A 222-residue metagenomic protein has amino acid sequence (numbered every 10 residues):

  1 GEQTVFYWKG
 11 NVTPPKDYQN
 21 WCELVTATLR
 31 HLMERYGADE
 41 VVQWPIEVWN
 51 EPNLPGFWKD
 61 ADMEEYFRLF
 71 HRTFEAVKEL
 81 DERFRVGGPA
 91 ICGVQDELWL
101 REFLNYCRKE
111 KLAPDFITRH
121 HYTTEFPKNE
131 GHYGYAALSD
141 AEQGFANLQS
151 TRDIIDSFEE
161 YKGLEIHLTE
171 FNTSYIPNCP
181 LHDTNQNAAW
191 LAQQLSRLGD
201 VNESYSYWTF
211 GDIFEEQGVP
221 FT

Functional and structural regions predicted by a protein language model:
G1-T4, V219-F221: Short, flexible, mixed-charge acidic loops at enzyme active sites
E2-S150, I176-Q193: Active-site cleft segment of glycoside hydrolase catalytic domains centered on the general acid/base Glu
M33, K78, D156, G199 (+1 more regions): Hydrophobic/aromatic-lined pockets within catalytic cores
P45-V48, R85-G88, D115-R119, L164-E170 (+2 more regions): Structural recognition of the beta-strand scaffold that forms the well-ordered cores of secreted hydrolase catalytic
L80, E110, I155-K162, V201: Secondary-structure transition/capping motifs at alpha-helix termini and the adjoining loop/turn into the next element
G87-C92, P127-H132, S157-Y161, S204-I213: Noncatalytic linker/hinge segments flanking ATPase motor cores
I154-S157, Q193-L195: Generic recognition of flexible, low-complexity loop/linker segments
L168-T222: Aromatic/acidic polysaccharide-binding cleft in carbohydrate-active enzymes
